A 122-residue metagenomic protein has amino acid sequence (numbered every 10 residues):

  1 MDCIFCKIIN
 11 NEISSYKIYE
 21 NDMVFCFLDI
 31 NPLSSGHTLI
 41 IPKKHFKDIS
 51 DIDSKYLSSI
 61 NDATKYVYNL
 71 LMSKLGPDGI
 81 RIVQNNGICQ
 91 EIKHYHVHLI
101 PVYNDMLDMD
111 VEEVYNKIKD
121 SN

Functional and structural regions predicted by a protein language model:
M1-N122: HIT superfamily nucleotide-processing domains
